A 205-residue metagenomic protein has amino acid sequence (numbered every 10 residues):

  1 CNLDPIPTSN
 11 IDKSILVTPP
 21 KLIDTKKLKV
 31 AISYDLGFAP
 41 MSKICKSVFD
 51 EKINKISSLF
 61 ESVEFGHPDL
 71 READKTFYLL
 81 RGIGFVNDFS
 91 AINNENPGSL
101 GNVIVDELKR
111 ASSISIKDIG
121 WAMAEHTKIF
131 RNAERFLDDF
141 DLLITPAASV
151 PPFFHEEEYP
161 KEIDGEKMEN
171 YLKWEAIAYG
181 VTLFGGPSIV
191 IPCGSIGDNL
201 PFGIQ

Functional and structural regions predicted by a protein language model:
C1-S47: A short helix-breaking turn/cap at a secondary-structure junction
N10-V17, W121-R131, N170-Y171: Short gly/ser/thr-rich secondary-structure transition/capping motifs
D24-S33, L80-E134, P146, V150 (+1 more regions): Short helix-loop capping/hinge segments that flank enzyme active sites or metal/cofactor-binding pockets
A39, P151-P152: Short glycine-rich, flexible loops that bind phosphorylated cofactors or substrates
K43-H67, F89-E95, I119, M123-F140: Acyltransferase
S62-F77, L108-K109: Short connector loops at secondary-structure junctions
W121, F153-W174: Short, surface-exposed loop/helix-turn segments at secondary-structure junctions that function as lids/hinges flanking
M168-I191: Small-aliphatic-rich amphipathic alpha-helix that forms the alpha element of a beta-alpha
